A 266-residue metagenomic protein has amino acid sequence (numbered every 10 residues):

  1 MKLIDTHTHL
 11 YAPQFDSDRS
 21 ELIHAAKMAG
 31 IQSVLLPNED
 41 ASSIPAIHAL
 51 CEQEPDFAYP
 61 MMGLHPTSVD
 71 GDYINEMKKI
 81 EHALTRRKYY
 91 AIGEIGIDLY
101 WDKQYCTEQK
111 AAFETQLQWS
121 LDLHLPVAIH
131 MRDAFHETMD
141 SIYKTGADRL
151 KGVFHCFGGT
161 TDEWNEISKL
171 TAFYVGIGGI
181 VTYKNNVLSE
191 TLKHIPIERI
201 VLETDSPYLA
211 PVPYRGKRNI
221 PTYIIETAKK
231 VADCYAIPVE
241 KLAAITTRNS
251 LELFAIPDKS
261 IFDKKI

Functional and structural regions predicted by a protein language model:
M1-I266: Mid-domain alpha/beta scaffold segments of enzyme catalytic cores
